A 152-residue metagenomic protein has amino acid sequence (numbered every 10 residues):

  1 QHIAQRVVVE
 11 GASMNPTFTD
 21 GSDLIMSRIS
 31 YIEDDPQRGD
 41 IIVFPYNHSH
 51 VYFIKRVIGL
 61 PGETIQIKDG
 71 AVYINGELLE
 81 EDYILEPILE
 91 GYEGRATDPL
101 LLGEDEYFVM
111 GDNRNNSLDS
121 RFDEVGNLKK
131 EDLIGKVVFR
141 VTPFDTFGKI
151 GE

Functional and structural regions predicted by a protein language model:
Q1-H2: Hydrophobic membrane-insertion alpha-helices, especially the h-region of bacterial N-terminal signal peptides
Q5-V8, P16-E152: Soluble "head" domains of membrane/secretory-pathway proteins
